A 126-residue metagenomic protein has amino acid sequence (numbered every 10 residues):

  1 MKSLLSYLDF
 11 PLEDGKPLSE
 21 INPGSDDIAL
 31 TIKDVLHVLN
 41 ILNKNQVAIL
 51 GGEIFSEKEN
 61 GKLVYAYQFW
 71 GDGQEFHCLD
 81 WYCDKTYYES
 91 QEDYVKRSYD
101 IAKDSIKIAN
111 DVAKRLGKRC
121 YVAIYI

Functional and structural regions predicted by a protein language model:
M1-I41: Long, contiguous N-terminal structural blocks used for assembly/anchoring
K44-V47: Short aromatic/hydrophobic-glycine micro-motifs
I49-L116: Amphipathic protein-protein interaction modules
C120-I126: C-terminal edge-of-domain segments
